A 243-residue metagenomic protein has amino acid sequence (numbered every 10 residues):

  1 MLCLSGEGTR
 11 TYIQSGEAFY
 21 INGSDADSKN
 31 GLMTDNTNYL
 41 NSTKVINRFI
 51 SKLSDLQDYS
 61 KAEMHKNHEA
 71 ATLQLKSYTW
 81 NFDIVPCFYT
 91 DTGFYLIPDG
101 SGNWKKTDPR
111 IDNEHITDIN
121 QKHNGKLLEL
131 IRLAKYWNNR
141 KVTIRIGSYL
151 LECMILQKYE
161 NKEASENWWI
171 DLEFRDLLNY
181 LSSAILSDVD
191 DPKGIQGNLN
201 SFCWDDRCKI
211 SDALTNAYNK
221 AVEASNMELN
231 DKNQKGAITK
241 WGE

Functional and structural regions predicted by a protein language model:
L2-E7, K29-N30: Short loop/turn segments at strand-loop or loop-helix junctions that form parts of catalytic or ligand-binding pockets
S5-E7, I50, S165: Acidic, low-complexity intrinsically disordered regions
G6-T9, Y89-T90: Short, charged/polar surface micro-motifs in flexible loops or helix N-caps
G8-T11, M33: Intrinsically disordered, low-complexity Ser/Thr/Pro/Gly-rich regulatory segments
S15-F94: Conserved catalytic core of two-metal-ion nucleotidyltransferases
L40-K44, N124-G125, Y149: Soluble non-cytosolic domains of exported or imported proteins
Q74, T79-K126, L130-R132, G197-S211 (+2 more regions): Extended, alpha-helix-rich binding/interface surfaces that flank or overlap catalytic cores and mediate recognition
K126-D231, K240: Conserved nucleotidyltransferase catalytic core and NTase-mimicking acidic/glycine-rich helix/loop elements in nucleic
